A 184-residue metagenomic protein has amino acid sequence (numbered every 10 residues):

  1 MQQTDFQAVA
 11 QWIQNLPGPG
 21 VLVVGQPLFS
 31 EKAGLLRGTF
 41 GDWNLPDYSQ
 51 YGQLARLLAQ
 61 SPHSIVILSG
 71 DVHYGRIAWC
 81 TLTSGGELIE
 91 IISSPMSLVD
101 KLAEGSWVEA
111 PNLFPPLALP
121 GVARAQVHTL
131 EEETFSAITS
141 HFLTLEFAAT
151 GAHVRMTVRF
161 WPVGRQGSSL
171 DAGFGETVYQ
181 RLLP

Functional and structural regions predicted by a protein language model:
M1-P184: Long, structured stretches of catalytic cores involved in phosphate-ester chemistry, encompassing
